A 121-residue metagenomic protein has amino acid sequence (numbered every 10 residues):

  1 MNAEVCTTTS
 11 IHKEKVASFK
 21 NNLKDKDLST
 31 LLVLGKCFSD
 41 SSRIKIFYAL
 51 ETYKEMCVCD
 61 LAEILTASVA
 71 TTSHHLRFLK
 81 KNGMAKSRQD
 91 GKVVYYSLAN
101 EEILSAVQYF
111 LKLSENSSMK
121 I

Functional and structural regions predicted by a protein language model:
M1-F38: N-terminal leader segment of winged-helix/HTH proteins
D25, S29-S68, V94-A99: N-terminal helix-turn-helix DNA-binding core of bacterial DNA-binding proteins
Y48, H74-R77: Base-recognition residues in the alpha-helical recognition helix of bacterial helix-turn-helix
K80-D90, S97: Beta-hairpin "wing" of winged helix-turn-helix
G91-L111: Basic, amphipathic "hinge/linker" alpha-helix immediately C-terminal to the N-terminal HTH DNA-binding motif
K112-I121: Generic C-terminal helix-cap and adjacent flexible tail
